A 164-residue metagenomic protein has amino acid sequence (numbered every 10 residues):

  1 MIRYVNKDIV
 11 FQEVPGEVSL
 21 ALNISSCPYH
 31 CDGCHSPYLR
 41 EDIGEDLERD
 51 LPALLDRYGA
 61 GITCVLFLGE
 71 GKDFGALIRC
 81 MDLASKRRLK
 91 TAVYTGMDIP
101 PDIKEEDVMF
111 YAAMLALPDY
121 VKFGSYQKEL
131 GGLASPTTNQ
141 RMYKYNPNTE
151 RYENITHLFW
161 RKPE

Functional and structural regions predicted by a protein language model:
M1-N23, P28, D32, S36-D42 (+2 more regions): N-terminal [4Fe-4S]-dependent radical SAM core
I9, Y126, P147: Residues that form or immediately flank small-molecule/cofactor binding pockets and catalytic motifs
F11, L54-D56, M109-A112, G131-G132: Short, flexible, glycine/charge-rich loop motifs used to bind or transfer phosphoryl groups or to couple energy/partner
Y29-D32, K128, E150-Y152: Short, acidic Gly/Pro/Ser/Thr-rich loop/turn segments
H35-E48, A60-F74, L89-E105, L115 (+1 more regions): Core AdoMet radical
D50-L54, A76-M81, F110-M114: A general structural detector for well-ordered alpha-helical segments in enzyme core domains, enriched
L55-G59, A84: Alpha-helix C-terminal capping segments
D73-M81, S85, G131-E164: P-loop/Walker A phosphate-binding loop and immediately adjacent motor/lid segment at beta-alpha junctions
